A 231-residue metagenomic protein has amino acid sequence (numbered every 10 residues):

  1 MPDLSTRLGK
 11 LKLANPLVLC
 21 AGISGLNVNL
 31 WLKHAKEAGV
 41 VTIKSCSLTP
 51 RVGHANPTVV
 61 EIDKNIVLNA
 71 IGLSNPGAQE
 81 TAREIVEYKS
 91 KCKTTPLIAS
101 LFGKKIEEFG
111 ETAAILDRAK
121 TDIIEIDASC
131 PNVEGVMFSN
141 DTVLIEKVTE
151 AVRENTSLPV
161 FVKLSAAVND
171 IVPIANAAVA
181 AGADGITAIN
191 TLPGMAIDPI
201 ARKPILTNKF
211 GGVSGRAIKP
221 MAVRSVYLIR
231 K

Functional and structural regions predicted by a protein language model:
M1-L97, G103: N-terminal capping/small domains of soluble enzymes
P2, L17, K64, L68 (+5 more regions): A near-ubiquitous, low-amplitude feature marking generic local secondary-structure context
K36, I106-K231: Alpha/beta enzyme core
